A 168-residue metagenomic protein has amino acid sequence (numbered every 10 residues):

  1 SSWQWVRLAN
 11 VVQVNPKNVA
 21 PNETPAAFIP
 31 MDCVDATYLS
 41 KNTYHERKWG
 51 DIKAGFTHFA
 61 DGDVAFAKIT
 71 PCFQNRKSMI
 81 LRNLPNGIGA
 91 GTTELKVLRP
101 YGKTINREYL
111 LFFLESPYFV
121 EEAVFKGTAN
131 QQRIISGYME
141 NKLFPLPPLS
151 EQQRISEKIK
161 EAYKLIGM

Functional and structural regions predicted by a protein language model:
S1-V19, L149-M168: Non-catalytic DNA-recognition/assembly elements of restriction-modification systems
W3-L8, R76, V97-I105, F112-F113 (+1 more regions): Catalytic cores of nucleotide-enabled group-transfer and carboxylate-activating enzymes in metabolic and assembly-line
R7, H58, A65-K68, K96-V97 (+3 more regions): Structured core elements
A9-P21, I29-V64: Sequence-specific dsDNA recognition surfaces
Q13-P16, T70, Q74, P100-K103 (+4 more regions): Hydrophobic alpha-helix feature that most strongly marks membrane-spanning transmembrane helices and their immediate
A27-H45, V64-G91, R107-F112, V120-A129: Short, ligand-facing micro-motifs at secondary-structure edges
I88-K96, T128-L146: A short glycine-rich beta-alpha junction/loop motif
